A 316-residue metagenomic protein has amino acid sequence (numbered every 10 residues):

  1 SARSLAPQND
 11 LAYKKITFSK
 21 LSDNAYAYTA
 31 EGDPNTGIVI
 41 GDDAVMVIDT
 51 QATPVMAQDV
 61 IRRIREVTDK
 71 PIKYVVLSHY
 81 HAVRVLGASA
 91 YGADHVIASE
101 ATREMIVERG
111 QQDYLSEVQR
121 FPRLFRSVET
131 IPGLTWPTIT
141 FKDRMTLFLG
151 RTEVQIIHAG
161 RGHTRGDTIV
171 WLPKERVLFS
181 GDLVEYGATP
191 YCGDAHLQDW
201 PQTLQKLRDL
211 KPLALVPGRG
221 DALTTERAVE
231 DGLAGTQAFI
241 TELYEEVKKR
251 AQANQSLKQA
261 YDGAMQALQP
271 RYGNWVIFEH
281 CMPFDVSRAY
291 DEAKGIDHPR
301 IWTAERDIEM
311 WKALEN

Functional and structural regions predicted by a protein language model:
F18-R63, T168-D182: Conserved beta-strand hairpin/beta-sheet module of binuclear metal-dependent hydrolase folds, prominently
N24, V39, D49, I64 (+10 more regions): Divalent metal-coordination and catalytic microenvironments
I48-T50, K73-H81, I97-A101, A159 (+2 more regions): Active-site neighborhood of phospho(di)ester-bond hydrolases with catalytic His/Asp-centered motifs
V55, Y80-L86, R103-I106, T164-D167 (+2 more regions): Active-site environment of divalent metal-dependent phosphoester hydrolases
R62-T146, R165: Active-site HxH/HxHxD metal-binding segment of metal-dependent hydrolases
T140-L172: Core dinuclear metal-dependent hydrolase active-site scaffold
W171, D199-Q259, G263: Divalent-metal (often Zn2+) His-rich catalytic cores of metallo-beta-lactamase-fold enzymes
A253-N316: C-terminal regulatory/interaction regions
